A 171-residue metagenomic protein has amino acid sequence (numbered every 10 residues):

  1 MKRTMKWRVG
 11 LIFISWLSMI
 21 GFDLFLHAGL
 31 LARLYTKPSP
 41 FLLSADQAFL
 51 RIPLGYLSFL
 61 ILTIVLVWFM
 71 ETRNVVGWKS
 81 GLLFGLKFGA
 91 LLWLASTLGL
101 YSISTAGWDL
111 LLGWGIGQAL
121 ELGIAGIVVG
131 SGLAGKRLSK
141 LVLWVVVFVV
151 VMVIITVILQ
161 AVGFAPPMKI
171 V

Functional and structural regions predicted by a protein language model:
M1-V171: Juxtamembrane/disordered regions of integral membrane proteins
